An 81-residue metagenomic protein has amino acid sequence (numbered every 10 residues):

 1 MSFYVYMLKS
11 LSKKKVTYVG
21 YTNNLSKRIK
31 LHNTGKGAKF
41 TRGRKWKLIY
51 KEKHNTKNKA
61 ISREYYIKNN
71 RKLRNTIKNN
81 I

Functional and structural regions predicted by a protein language model:
M1-R44, K51-H54, I61-K68, K72-L73 (+1 more regions): GIY-YIG nuclease catalytic motif and its immediate N-terminal context
